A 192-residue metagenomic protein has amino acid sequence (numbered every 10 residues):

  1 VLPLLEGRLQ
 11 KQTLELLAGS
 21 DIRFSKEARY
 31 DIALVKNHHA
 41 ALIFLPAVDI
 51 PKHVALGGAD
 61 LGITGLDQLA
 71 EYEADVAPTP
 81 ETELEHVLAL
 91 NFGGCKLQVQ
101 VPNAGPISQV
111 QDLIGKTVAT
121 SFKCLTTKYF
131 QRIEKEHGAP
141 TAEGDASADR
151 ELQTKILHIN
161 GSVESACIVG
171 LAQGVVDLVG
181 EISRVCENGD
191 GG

Functional and structural regions predicted by a protein language model:
V1-G192: Domain-level signature for soluble enzymes in the chorismate/prephenate branch of the shikimate pathway
